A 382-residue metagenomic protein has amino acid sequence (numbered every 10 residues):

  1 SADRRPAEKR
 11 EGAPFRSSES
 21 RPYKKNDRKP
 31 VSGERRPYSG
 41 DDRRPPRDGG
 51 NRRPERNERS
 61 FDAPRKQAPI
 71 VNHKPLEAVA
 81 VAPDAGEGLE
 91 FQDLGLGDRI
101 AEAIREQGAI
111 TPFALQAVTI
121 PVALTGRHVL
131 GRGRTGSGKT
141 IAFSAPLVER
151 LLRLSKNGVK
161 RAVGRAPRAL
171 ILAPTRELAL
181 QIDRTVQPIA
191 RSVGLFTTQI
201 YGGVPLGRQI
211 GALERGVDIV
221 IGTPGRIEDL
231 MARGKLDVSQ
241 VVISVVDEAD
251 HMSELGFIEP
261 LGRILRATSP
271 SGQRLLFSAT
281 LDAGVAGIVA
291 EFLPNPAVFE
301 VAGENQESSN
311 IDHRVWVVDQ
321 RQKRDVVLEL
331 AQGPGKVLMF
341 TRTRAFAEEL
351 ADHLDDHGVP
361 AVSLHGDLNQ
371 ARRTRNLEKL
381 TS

Functional and structural regions predicted by a protein language model:
S1-T119, R127, R342: N-terminal intrinsically disordered, low-complexity tails of helicases
G86-S382: Conserved helicase RecA-like core
